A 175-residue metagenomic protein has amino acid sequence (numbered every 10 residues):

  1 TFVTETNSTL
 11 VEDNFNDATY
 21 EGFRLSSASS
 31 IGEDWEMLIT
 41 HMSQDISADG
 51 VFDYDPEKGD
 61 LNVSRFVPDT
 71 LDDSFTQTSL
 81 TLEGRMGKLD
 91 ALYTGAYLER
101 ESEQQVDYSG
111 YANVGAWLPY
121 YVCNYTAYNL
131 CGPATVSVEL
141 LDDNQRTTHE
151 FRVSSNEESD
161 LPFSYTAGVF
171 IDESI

Functional and structural regions predicted by a protein language model:
T1, Y20, Q44-V51, D73 (+3 more regions): Structural signature of outer-membrane beta-barrel domains
T1-A48, T76, D143-T148, S155-D160 (+1 more regions): Transmembrane beta-barrel wall of Gram-negative outer-membrane proteins
T1-N14, D49-F66, D107-E139: Solvent-exposed loop segments that connect transmembrane elements
R24-S26, T81-E83, L92, E150-R152: Outer-membrane beta-barrel architecture
G32, R85-G87: Short strand-coil-strand connectors
V63-Q77: Outer-membrane beta-barrel signature, preferentially recognizing the C-terminal barrel domain of Gram-negative
T94-A96, V106-S109, T166-G168: Composition- and surface-driven signal marking solvent-exposed, interaction-prone regions in large proteins
Y111, G115-I175: C-terminal low-complexity, acidic/polar tails when present
